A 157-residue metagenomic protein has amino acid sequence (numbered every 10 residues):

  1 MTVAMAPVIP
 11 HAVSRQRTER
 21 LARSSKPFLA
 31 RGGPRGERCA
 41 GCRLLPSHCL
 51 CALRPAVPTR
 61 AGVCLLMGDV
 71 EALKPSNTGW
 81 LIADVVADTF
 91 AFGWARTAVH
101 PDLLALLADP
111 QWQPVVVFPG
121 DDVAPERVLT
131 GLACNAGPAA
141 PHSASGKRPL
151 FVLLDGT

Functional and structural regions predicted by a protein language model:
T2, I9-H11: Detector for small/aliphatic-rich hydrophobic stretches
Q16-G32: Short Cys/His-rich Zn2+-coordinating modules
R35, L45, T59: Short metal-coordination and nucleic-acid-contact micro-motifs, chiefly zinc-binding Cys/His arrays
C39-C42: Short cysteine-rich clusters marking metal-coordination/redox-active sites
S47-L53: Short Cys/His-rich "knuckle" micro-motifs
A52, L73-V85: Histidine-anchored nucleotide/phosphate-binding helix
G62-A72, Q113-F118: Short hydrophobic beta-strand segments
A87-T157: S-adenosyl-L-methionine/SAH cofactor-binding core of RNA-modifying enzymes
